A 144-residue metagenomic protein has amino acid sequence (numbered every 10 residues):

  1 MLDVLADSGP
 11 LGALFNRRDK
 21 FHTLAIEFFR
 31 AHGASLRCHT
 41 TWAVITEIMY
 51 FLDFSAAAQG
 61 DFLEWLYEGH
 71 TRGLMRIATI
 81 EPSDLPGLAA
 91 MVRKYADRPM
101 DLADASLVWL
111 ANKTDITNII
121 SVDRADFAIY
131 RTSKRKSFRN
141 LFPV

Functional and structural regions predicted by a protein language model:
M1, V108, N112-V144: Acidic, PIN/NYN-like endoribonuclease modules and their adjacent C-terminal/linker elements
M1-K20: Metal-dependent nucleic-acid phosphoesterase active-site entry motif
V4-A6, L24-S55, R76-T79: PIN/NYN-family metal-dependent endoribonuclease catalytic core
G9-P10, A43, S83, A125: Alpha-helix/helix-capping structural signal
P10-L11, E47-I48, G87: A general alpha-helix detector
A13-L14, F51, Y130: Residues that scaffold the ATP/ADP-binding catalytic core of kinase and kinase-like folds
M49, D53-T71: Glycine/small-residue-rich phosphate/adenosyl-binding loop
R76-N118, V122: Active-site neighborhoods of divalent-metal-dependent phosphate/nucleic-acid chemistry enzymes
